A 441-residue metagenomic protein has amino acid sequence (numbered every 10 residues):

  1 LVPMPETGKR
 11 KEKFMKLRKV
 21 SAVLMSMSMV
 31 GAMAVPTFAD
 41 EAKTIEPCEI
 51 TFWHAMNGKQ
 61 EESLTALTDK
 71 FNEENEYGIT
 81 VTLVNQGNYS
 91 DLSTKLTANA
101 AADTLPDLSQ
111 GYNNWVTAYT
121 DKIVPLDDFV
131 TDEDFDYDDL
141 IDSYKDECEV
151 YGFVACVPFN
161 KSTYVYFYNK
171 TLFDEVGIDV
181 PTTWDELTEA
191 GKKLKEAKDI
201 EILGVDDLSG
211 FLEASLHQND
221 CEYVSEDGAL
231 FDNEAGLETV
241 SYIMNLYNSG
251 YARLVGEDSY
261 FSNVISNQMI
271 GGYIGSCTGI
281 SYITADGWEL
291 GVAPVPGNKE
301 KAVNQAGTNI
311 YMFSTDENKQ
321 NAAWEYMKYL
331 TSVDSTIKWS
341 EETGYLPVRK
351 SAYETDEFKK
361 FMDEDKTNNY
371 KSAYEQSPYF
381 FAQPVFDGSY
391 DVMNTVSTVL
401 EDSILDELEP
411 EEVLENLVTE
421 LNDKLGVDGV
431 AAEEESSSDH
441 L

Functional and structural regions predicted by a protein language model:
A42, Y112-V165, T188, E196 (+2 more regions): Hinge/lid segment of periplasmic solute-binding proteins
I45-N57, I79-V84, D107-L108, L203-G204 (+1 more regions): Short, well-ordered beta-strand elements
N57-I79, V396, L414: Short, polar/charged alpha-helical segment
D69, E73-E74, T80, S249-Y251 (+3 more regions): Extracytoplasmic/periplasmic substrate-recognition and gating elements
K70, E74-L140, T171, E175-D179 (+5 more regions): Extracytoplasmic "Venus flytrap"/periplasmic binding protein-like
T117-D127, D142-T182, D206-D227, N304-F313 (+1 more regions): Periplasmic solute-binding protein
E147, A293, E341-D402, V427-H440: Long, aromatic- and glycine/proline-rich binding clefts that accommodate carbohydrate-like moieties
G191-K193, G228-G256: Glycine-centered hinge/linker elements that transmit conformational signals in sensory and ligand-binding systems
